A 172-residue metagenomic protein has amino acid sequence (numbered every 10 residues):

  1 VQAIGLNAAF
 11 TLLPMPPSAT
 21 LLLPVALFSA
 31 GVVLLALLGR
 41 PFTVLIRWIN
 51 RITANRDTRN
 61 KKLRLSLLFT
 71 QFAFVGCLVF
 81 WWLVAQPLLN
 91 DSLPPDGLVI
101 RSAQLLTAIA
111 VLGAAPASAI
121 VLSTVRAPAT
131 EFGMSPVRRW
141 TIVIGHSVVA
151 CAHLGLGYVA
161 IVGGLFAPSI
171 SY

Functional and structural regions predicted by a protein language model:
V1-Y172: Peripheral terminal and inter-domain segments
